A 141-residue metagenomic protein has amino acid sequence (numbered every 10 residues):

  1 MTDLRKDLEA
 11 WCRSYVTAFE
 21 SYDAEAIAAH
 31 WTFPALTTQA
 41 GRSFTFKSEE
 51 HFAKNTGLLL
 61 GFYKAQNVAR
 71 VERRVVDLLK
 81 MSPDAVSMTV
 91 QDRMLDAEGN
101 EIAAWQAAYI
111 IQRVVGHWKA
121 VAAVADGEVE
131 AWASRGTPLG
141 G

Functional and structural regions predicted by a protein language model:
M1-F33, E49, P138-G141: Short, low-complexity N-terminal intrinsically disordered segments enriched in polar/charged residues
A10-W11, R70-R73, Q106: Short, conserved clusters of charged catalytic residues that mark active-site and nucleotide-handling motifs
I27-H30, T38-A40, V71-E72, V121-A122: Short, hydrophobic secondary-structure boundary micro-motifs
W31-T32, D92-M94, V124-D126: Short beta-strand segments enriched in hydrophobic/aromatic residues within well-folded beta-rich domains
L36-Q39, E50-E98: Surface-exposed, charged secondary-structure patches
G41-S43, G99, G116-H117: Detector for glycine-centered tight turns/loop "hinges" at secondary-structure junctions
A103-P138: Short beta-strand edge/turn micro-motifs at domain boundaries
